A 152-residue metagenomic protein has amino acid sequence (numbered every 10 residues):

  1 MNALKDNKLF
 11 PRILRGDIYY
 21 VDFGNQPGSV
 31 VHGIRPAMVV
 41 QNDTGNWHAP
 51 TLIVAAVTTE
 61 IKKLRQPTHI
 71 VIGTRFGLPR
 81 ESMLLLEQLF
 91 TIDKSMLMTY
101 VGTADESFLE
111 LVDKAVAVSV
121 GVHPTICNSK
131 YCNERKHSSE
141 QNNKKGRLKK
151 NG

Functional and structural regions predicted by a protein language model:
N2-K5, P11, T74-G152: C-terminal terminal-subdomain/extension
N2-R12, V39-V54, G121-H123: Short, charge-rich amphipathic segments
G24-G28: Short, charged beta-turn/beta-strand-edge "cap" motif at the junction between a beta-strand and an adjacent loop
S29-T74: Compact nucleic-acid interaction/catalytic patches
